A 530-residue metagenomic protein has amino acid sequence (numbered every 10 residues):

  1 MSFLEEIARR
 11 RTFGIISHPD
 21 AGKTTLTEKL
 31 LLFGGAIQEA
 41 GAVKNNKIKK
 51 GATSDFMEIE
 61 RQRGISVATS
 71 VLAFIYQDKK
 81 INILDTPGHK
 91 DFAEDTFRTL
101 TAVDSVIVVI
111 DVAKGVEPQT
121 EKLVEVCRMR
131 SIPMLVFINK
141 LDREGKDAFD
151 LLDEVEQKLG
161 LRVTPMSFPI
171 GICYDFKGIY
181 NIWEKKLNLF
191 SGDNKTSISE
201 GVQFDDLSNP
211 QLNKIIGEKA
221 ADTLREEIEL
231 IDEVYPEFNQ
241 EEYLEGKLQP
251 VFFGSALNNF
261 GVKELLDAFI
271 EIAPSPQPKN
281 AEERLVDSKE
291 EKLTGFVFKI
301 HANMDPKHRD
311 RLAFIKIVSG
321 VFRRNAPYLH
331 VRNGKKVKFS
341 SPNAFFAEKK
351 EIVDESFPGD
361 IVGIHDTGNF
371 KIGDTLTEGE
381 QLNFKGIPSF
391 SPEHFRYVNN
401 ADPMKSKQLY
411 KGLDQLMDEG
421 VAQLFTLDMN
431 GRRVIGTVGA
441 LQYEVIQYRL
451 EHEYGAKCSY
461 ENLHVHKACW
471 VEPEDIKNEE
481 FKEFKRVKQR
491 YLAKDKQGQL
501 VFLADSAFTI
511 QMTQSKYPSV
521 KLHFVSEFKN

Functional and structural regions predicted by a protein language model:
M1-N530: Structural and coupling elements of P-loop NTPases
